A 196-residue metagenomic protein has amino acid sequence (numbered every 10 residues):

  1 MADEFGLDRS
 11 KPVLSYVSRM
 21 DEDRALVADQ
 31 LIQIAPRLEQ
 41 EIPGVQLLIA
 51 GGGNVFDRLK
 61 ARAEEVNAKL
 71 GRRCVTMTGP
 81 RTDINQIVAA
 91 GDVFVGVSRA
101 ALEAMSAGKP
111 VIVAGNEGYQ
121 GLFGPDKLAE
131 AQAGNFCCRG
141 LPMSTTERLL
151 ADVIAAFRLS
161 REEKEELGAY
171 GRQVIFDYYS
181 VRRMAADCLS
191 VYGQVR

Functional and structural regions predicted by a protein language model:
M1-L7: A short helix/loop element that forms part of the nucleotide-sugar donor recognition site in Leloir-type
L7-A28, I32-P36, L48: Conserved donor-binding/catalytic core segment of Leloir-type glycosyltransferases
Q46-L59: Glycosyltransferase donor-sugar binding loop
L59-R81: Nucleotide-activated donor-binding/catalytic signature segment of Leloir-type glycosyltransferases, i.e., the conserved
Q86-L102, G108-I112, E117: Acidic donor-binding loop of glycosyltransferase active sites
N116-F157, E162, E166: Change "using UDP/GDP/dTDP sugars" to "using nucleotide sugars
D152-A155, L159, D177, V181-R196: C-terminal alpha-helical cap of glycosyltransferases
E163-Y178, S190: A short, well-ordered alpha-helix in the C-terminal region of glycosyltransferases
